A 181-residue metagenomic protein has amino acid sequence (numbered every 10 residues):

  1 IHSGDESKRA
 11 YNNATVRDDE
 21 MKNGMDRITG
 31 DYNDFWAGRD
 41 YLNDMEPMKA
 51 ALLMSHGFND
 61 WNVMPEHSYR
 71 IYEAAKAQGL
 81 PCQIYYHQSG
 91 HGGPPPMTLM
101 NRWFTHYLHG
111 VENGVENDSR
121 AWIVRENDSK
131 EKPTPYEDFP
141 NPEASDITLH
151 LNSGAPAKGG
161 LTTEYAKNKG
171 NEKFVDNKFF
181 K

Functional and structural regions predicted by a protein language model:
I1-P47, V115: Accessory cap/linker subdomain of secreted extracellular hydrolases
F35, R39, A51, I71-A74 (+3 more regions): Structured segments of extracytoplasmic/periplasmic soluble domains in secreted or envelope-associated proteins
M48, M54-H56, D60: Short beta-strand/loop motif that positions the catalytic acidic residue of the alpha/beta-hydrolase fold
S55-G57, Y85-H87, E126, N152: Generic beta-strand/beta-sheet core signal
W61-H67: Conserved alpha/beta-hydrolase "acid-adjacent" motif
K76-G92: Catalytic histidine neighborhood in serine/cysteine hydrolases with alpha/beta-hydrolase-type architecture
P94-K181: C-terminal, loop-rich substrate-recognition/catalytic regions characterized by aromatic stacking residues
